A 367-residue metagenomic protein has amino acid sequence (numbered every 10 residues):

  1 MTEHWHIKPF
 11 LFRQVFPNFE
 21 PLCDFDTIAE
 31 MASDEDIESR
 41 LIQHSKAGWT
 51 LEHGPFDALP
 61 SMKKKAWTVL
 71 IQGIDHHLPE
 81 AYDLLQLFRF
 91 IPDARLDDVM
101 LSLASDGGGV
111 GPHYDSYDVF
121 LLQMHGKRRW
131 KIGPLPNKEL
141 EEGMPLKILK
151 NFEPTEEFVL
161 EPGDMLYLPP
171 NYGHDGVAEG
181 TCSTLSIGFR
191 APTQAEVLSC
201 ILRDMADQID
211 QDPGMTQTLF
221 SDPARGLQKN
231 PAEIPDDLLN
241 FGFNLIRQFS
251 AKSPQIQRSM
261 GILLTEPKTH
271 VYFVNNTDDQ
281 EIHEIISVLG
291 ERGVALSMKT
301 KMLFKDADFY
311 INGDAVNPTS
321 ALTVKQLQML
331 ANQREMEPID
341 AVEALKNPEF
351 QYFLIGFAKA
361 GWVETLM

Functional and structural regions predicted by a protein language model:
M1-H4, F16-D164, Y172-D222, E364: Active-site region of the double-stranded beta-helix
I7, P318-M367: Long, charge-rich, low-complexity alpha-helical segments
Q43-H44, R258-M260, V342: Short coil/turn segments at secondary-structure boundaries
R203-T265: Long, charge-rich alpha-helical interaction segments
A251-L330, I355, M367: Acidic, low-complexity/disordered tracts enriched in E/D and polar residues
